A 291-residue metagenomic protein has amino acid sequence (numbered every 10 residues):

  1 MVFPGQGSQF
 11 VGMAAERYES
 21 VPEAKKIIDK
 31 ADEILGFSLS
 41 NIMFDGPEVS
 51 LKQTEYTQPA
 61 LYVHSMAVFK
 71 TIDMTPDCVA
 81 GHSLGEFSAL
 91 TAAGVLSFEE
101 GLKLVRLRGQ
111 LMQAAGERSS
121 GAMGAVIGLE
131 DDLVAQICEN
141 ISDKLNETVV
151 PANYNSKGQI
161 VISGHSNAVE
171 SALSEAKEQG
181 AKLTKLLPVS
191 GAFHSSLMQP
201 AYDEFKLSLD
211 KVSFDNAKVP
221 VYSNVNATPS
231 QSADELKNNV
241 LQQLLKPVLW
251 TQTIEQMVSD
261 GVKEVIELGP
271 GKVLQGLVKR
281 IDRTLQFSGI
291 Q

Functional and structural regions predicted by a protein language model:
M1-A135, E139, E264-I290: FabD-like malonyl-/acyl-CoA
Q6-S8, L35, G94-L245: Alpha/beta catalytic cores of group-transfer enzymes, especially the acyltransferase/condensing modules of polyketide
T57-P59, A192, P247: Glycine-rich phosphate/pyrophosphate-binding beta-alpha loops
S83, S213, G261: Conserved functional loop/turn residues at catalytic and ligand-binding sites
A168-V169, S208, G261, T284 (+1 more regions): NAD(P)-dependent dehydrogenase/reductase Rossmann-like domain
K177, V258-G261: Non-catalytic positions within long, well-ordered alpha-helices that form the structural scaffold/packing of enzyme
V248-Q256: A short, well-structured juxtamembrane/interface segment
